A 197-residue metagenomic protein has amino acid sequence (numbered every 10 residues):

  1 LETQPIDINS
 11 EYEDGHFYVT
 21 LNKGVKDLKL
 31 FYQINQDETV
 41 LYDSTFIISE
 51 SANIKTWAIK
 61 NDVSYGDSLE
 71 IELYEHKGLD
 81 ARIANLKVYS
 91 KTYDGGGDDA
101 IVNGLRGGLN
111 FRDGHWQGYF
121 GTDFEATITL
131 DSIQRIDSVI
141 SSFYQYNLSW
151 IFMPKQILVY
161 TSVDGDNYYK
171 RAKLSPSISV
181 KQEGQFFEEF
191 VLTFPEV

Functional and structural regions predicted by a protein language model:
L1-T3: Catalytic cores of secreted or luminal carbohydrate-active enzymes
P5, S68-I133, Y144-I151, V180-G184: Disordered, acidic Ser/Thr/Pro-rich linker "stalks" and the adjacent N-terminal cap of the next globular domain
K23-L28, I133-I136, P154, V197: Short proline/glycine-enriched turn/loop motifs at strand-loop junctions of beta-rich domains
L28-D37: Change to "...patches in solvent-exposed regions of secreted, membrane-anchored, or virion-exposed structural
S44-N53: Solvent-exposed segments in extracellular or luminal domains encompassing
N61-S68: Short, exposed coil/turn segments at beta-strand boundaries within extracellular/luminal domains
F120-D123, L148-V197: Trp- and acidic/polar-enriched beta-sheet ligand-binding modules for extracellular glycan and matrix recognition
